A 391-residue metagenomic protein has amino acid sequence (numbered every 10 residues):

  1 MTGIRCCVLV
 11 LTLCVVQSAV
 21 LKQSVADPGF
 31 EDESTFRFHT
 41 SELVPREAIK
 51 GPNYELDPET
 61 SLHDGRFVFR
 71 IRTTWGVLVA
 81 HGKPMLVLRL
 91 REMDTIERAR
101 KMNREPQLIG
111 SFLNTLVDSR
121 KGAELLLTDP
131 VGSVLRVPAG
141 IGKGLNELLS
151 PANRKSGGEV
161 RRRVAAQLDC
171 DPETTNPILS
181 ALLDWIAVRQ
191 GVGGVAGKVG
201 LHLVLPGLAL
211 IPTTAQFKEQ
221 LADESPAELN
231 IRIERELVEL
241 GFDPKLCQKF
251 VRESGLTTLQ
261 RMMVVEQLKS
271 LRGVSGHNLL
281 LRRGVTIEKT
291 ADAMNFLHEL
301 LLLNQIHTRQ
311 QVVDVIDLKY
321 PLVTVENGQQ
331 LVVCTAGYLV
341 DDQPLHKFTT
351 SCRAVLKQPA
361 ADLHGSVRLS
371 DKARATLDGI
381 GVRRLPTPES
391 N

Functional and structural regions predicted by a protein language model:
C7-Q17: Bacterial N-terminal signal peptides
S18-P28: Boundary at the C-terminal end of the N-terminal hydrophobic targeting segment
D27-A152: Cationic, glycine-rich low-complexity segments
F112, L116-S119, A123-P130, V134-I141 (+2 more regions): Membrane-active amphipathic alpha-helices enriched in small hydrophobic residues
I141-N153, A209-Q248: Membrane-engaging insertion elements
R232-Y320: Acidic-basic catalytic patches of nuclease active cores, encompassing PD-(D/E)XK and other metal-cofactor nuclease
Y320-L331, C352-A354: Active-site beta-strand-loop-beta-strand hairpin of nuclease catalytic cores that positions key catalytic residues
A336-T387: Catalytic cores of nucleic-acid endonucleases
